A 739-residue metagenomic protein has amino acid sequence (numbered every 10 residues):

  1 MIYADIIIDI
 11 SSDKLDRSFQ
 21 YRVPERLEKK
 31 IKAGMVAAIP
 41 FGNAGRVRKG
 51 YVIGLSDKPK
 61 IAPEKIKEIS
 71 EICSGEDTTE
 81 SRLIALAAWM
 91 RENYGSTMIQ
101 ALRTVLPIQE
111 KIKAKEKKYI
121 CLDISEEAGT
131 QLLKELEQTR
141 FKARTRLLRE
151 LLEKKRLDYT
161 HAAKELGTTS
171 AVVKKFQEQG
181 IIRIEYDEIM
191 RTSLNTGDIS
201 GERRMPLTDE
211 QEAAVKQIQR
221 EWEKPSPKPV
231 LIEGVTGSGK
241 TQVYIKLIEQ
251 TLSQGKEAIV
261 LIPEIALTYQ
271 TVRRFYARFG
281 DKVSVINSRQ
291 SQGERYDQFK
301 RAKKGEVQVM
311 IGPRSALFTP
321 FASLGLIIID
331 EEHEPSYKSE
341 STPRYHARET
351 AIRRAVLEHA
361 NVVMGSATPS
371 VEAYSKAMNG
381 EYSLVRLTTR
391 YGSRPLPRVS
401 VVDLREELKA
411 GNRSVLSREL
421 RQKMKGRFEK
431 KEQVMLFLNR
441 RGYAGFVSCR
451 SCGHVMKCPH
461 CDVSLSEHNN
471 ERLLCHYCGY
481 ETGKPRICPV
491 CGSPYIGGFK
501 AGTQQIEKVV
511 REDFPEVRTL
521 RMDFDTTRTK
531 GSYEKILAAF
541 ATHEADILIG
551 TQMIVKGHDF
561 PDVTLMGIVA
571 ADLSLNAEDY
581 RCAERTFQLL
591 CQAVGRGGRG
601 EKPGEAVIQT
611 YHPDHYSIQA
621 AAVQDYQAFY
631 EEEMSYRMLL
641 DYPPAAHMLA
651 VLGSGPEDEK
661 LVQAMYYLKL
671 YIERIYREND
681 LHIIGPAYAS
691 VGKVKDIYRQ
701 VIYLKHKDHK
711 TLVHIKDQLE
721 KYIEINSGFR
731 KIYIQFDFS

Functional and structural regions predicted by a protein language model:
M1-S366, M378-R394, Y703, K710-D717 (+1 more regions): Accessory, non-ATPase domains that flank or precede helicase/AAA+ motor cores in DNA-metabolism machines
V36, H682-K710: Short, intrinsically disordered low-complexity segments
G54-S56, L106, Y186-E188, L438-R440 (+4 more regions): A general secondary-structure junction signal
A88-R91, R421, E507, R511 (+3 more regions): Generic solvent-exposed, charged/amphipathic alpha-helical segments that serve as macromolecular interface scaffolds
E202-T208, E212, K216, K224-V662 (+3 more regions): Inter-lobe coupling/hinge segments of SF2-like helicase ATPases
F279, F514, R674-N679, N726-S727: Short helix-capping segments at alpha-helix termini
L520, I675-A689, R730-F738: Short beta-strand elements
Y626, V662-I684: Short amphipathic alpha-helix segments
